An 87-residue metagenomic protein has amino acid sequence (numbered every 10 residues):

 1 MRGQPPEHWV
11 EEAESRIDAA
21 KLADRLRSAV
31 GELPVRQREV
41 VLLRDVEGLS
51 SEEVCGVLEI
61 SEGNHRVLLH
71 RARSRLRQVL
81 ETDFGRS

Functional and structural regions predicted by a protein language model:
M1-A19, S50: Internal acidic/polar
M1-W9, R25-S28, G56-V57, S74-S87: C-terminal edge and immediately downstream basic/flexible tail or linker adjoining helix-turn-helix-like DNA-binding
L22, E47, H65, L69: Short, conserved glycine- and acidic-residue-centered signature motifs in active-site or ligand-binding loops
S28-G31, V35-E39, E47-N64: Helix-turn-helix DNA-binding module
Q37, L58-E81: DNA-recognition helix of helix-turn-helix
